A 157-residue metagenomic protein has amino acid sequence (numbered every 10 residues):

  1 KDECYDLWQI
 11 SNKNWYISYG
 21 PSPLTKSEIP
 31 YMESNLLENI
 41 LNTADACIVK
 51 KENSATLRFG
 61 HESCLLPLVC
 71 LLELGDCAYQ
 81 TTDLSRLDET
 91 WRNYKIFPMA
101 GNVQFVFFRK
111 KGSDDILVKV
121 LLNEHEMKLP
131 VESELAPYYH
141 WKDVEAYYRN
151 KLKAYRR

Functional and structural regions predicted by a protein language model:
K1-R157: Non-catalytic terminal regions with compositionally biased, polar/charged low complexity
